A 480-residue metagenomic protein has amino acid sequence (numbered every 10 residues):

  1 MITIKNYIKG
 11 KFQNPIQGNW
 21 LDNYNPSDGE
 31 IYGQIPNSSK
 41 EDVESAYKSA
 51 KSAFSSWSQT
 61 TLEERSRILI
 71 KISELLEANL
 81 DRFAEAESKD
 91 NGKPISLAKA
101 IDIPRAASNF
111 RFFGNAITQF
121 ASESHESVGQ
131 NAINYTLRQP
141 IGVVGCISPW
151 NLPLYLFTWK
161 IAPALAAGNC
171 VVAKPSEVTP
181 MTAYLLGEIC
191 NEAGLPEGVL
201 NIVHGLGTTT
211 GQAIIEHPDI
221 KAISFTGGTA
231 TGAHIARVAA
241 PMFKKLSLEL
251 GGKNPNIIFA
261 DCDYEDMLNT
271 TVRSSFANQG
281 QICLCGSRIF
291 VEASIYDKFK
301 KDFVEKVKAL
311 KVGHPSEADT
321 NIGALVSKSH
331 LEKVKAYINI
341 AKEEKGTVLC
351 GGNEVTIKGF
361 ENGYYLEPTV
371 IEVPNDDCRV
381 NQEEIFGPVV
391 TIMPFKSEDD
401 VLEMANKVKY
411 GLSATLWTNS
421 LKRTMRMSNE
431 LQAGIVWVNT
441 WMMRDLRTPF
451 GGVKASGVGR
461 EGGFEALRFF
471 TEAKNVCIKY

Functional and structural regions predicted by a protein language model:
M1-A132, V326: N-terminal Rossmann-like NAD(P)+-binding subdomain of aldehyde/semialdehyde dehydrogenases
G10, G29, R65, E87 (+10 more regions): Residue-level signal for inorganic ion chemistry
P26, K40-V43, L62, L80 (+4 more regions): Residues at or immediately preceding the N-termini of alpha-helices
D28-Q34, I220, K311, E361-Y480: Conserved C-terminal structural/oligomerization subdomain of aldehyde/semialdehyde dehydrogenase
I31-S38, A53-Q59, C146, N256-F259 (+5 more regions): Short, well-ordered beta-strand elements within core beta-sheets of diverse protein domains
F54, S58, S73-L80, A84 (+19 more regions): Structural signal for hydrophobic packing residues in well-ordered secondary-structure cores of soluble enzyme domains
S122-D266, F395: Rossmann-like NAD(P) dinucleotide-binding subdomain of oxidoreductase/dehydrogenase enzymes
A222, A230-N375, V438: ALDH superfamily catalytic-core signature
